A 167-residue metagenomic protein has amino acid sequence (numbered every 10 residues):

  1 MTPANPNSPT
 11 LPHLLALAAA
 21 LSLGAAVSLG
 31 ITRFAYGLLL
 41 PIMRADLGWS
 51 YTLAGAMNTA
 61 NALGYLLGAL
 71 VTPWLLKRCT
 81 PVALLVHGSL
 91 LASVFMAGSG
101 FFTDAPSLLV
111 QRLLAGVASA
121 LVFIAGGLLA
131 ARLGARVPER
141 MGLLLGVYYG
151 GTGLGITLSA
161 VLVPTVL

Functional and structural regions predicted by a protein language model:
H13-A35: Pair of pore-lining "gating" transmembrane helices in MFS-fold secondary transporters
F34, A62-L70, T157: Residue-level signature of mid-helix packing/kink "hotspots" within the transmembrane helices of 12-pass Major
G48, T80, F101-S107: Helix-breaking motifs and short loop linkers at transmembrane-helix boundaries and internal kinks in secondary membrane
G68-T80: Helix-to-loop junctions at the C-terminal end of transmembrane segments in multipass secondary transporters
A83-A97: Structural signature of the two symmetry-related core transmembrane helices
F95, P106-L114: Paired small-residue
A105-S107, G146-L167: Helix-loop-helix hairpin linking two adjacent transmembrane segments in secondary transporters
Q111-G150: Cytoplasmic helix-loop-helix junction between adjacent transmembrane helices in 12-TM secondary transporters
